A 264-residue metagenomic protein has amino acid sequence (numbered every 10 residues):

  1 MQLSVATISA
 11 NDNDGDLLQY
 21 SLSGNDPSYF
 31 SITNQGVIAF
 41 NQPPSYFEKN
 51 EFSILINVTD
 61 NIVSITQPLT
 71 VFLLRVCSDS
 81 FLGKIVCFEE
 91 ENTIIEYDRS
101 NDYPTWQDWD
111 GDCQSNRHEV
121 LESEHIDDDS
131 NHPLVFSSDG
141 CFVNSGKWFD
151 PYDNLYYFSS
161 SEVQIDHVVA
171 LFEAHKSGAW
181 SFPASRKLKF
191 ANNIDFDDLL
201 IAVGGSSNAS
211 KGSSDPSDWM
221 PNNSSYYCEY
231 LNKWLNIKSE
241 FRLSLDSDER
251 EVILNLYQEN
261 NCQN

Functional and structural regions predicted by a protein language model:
M1-R75: Acidic, turn/loop-rich segments in luminal/extracellular domains of secretory-pathway and cell-surface proteins
S45-E48, S123-E124, Q164: A short acidic/small-residue loop/turn micro-motif
V71, V120-E122, V163: A generic structural motif
V76-Q114, V120-S123, S247-E251, Q258-N264: N-terminal module-boundary/linker segments of secreted carbohydrate-active enzymes
T93, R99-S159: Glycine/proline-rich, flexible active-site/cofactor-binding loop segments that harbor closely spaced acidic
W148-N264: Domain-level detector of nuclease and nuclease-like folds in predominantly extracellular/periplasmic contexts
